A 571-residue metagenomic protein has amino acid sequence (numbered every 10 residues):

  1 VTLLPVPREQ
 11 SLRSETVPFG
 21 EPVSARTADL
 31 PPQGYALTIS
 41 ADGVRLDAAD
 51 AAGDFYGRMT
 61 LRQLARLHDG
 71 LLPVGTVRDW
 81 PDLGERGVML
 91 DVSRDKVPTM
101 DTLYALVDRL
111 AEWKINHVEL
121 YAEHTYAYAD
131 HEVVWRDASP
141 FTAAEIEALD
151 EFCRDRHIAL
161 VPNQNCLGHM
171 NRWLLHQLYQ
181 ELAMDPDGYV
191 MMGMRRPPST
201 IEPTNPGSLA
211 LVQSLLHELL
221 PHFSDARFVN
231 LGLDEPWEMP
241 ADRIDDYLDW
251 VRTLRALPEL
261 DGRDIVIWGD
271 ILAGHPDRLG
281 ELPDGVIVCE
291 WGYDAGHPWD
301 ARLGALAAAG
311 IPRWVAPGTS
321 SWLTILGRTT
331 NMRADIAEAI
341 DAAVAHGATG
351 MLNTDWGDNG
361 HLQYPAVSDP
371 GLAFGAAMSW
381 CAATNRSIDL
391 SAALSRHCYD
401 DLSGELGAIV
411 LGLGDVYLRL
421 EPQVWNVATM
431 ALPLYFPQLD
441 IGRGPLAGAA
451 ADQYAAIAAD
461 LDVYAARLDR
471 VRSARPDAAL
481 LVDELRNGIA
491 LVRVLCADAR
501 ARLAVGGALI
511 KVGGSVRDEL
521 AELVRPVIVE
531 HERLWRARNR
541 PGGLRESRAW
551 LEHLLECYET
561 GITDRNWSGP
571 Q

Functional and structural regions predicted by a protein language model:
V1-G20, R26, Q33, D108 (+5 more regions): Substrate-binding groove of N-acetylhexosamine-processing glycoside hydrolases
V1-R86, E338, H361, E484: Contiguous, structured surface segment used for ligand recognition
E9, G34-A36, V74, W80 (+8 more regions): Generic secondary-structure boundary/loop-capping signal
A51-G53, D95, H124-A127, C166-H169 (+5 more regions): Solvent-exposed loop/turn segments at secondary-structure junctions within structured extracellular/periplasmic domains
M59-L83, A111-E119, L178, R302-A309: Conserved oxyanion/phosphate-binding beta-strand-loop segments in alpha/beta enzyme cores
T76-S93, W314-L323: N-terminal small/glycine-rich loop or linker at the start of catalytic domains across soluble metabolic enzymes
G84-G269, G280-E281, I287: Substrate-binding cleft of carbohydrate-active enzyme catalytic domains
